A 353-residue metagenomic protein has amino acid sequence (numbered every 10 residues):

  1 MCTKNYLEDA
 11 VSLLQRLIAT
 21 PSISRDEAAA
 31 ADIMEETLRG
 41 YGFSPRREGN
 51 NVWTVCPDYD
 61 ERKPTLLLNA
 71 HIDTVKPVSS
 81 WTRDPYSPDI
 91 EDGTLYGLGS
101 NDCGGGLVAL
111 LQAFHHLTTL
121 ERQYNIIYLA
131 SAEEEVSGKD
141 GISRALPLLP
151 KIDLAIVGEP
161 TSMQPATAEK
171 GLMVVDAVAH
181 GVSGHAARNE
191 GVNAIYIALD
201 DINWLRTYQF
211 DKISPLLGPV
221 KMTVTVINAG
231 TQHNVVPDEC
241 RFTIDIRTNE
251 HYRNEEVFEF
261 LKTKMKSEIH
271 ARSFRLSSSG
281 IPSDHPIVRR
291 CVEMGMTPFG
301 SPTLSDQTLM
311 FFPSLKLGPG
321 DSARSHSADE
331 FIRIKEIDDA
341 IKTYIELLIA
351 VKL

Functional and structural regions predicted by a protein language model:
M1-P77, E239-T243, V257-F260, I334-I345: N-terminal helical capping/dimerization or prosegment-like subdomains of hydrolases acting on amide or phosphate bonds
C2-N5, D176-L353: Metal-dependent amide/peptide-bond hydrolase catalytic core, centered on the "pita-bread" metallohydrolase fold
M34, L107-L117, A145, A198-D201 (+2 more regions): Buried hydrophobic packing segments
R39-F43, E48-N50, R62-K63, T118-Q123 (+4 more regions): Short glycine/proline-enriched coil/turn segments at helix->beta-strand junctions
S44-E48, K139, G158, M222-I227 (+1 more regions): Short gly/ser/thr-rich secondary-structure transition/capping motifs
K63-I127: Active-site metal-coordination/substrate-binding segment of hydrolases, especially metallo-dependent peptidases
L66-L68, L129, I156, L315-L317: Hydrophobic/aromatic beta-strand patches that form the interior of the parallel beta-sheet core in alpha/beta enzyme
L107-V174, V178: Acidic/histidine-rich catalytic neighborhood of metal-dependent amide-processing enzymes
